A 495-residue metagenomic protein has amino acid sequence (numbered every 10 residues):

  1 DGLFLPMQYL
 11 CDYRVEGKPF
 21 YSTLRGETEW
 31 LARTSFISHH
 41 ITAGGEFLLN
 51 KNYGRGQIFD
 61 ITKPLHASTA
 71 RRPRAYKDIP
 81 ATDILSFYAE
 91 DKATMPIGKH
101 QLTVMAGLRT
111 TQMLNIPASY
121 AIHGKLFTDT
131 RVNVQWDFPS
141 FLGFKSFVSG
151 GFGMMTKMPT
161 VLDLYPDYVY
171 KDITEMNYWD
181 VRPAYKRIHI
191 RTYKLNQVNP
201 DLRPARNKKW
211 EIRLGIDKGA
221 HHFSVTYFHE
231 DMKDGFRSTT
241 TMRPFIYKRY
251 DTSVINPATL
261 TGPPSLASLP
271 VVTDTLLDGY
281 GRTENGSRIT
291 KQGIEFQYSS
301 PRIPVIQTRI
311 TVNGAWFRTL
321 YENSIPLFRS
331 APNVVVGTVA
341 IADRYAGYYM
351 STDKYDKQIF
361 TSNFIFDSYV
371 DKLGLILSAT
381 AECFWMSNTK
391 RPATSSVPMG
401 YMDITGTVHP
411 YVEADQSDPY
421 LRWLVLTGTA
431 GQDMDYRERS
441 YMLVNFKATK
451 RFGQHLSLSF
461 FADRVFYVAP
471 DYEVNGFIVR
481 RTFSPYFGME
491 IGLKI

Functional and structural regions predicted by a protein language model:
D1-S119, G143, G293-E295: Face-selective signature of the C-terminal outer-membrane beta-barrel domain
G2-Q8, K51-A75, Y168-N196, R243-D274 (+2 more regions): Surface-exposed loop/turn segments flanking beta-strands in extracellular/periplasmic regions
K18-L24, A81-F87, G124-T130, R206-W210 (+6 more regions): Residues that define the transmembrane beta-barrel architecture of outer-membrane proteins
T34-H39, I97-V104, S140-V148, A220-F223 (+4 more regions): Repeated loop/turn-to-beta-strand initiation elements of outer-membrane beta-barrel proteins
F47-Y53, L108-I116, W136-F138, F152-M158 (+10 more regions): Transmembrane beta-strands of outer-membrane beta-barrel pores
D78-H222, T226-D231: Structural signature of Gram-negative outer-membrane beta-barrels, strongest in the C-terminal barrel of TonB-dependent
I97-L102, K248-T394: Gram-negative outer-membrane beta-barrel transporters
T156, M232-K233, T240, E382-T427 (+2 more regions): C-terminal beta-signal and adjacent terminal beta-strands/loops of Gram-negative outer-membrane beta-barrel proteins
